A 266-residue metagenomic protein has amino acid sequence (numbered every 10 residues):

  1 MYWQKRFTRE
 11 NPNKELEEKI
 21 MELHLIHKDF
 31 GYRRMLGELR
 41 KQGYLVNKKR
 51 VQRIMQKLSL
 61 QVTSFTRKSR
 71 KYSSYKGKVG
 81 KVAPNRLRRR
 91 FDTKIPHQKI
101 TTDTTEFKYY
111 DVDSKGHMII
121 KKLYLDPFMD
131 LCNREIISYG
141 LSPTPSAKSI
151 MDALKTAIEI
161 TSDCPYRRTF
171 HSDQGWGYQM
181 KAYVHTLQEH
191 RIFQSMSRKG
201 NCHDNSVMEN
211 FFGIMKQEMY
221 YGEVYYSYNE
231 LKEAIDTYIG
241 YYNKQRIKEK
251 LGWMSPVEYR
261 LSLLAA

Functional and structural regions predicted by a protein language model:
M1, I20, M35, V51 (+11 more regions): Mobile genetic element proteins and their domesticated derivatives, centered on retroelements and DNA transposons
M1-I95, N201, V257-L263: Basic, flexible linker segments flanking DNA-binding modules in nucleic acid-interacting mobile-element proteins
Y2, N133-Y139, Q194-S197, Y221-G222: Short small-residue beta-strand/loop micro-motif enriched in glycine and branched aliphatics
N11, S74, S172-Q174, M180-K181 (+3 more regions): RNase H-like two-metal-ion nuclease catalytic core shared by retroviral integrases and related mobile-element nucleases
S64-S69, F170-Q174, Q188-V207, E223-Y226: RNase H-like polynucleotidyl transferase catalytic core
R89-I137, P143-T144: An active-site-proximal beta-strand-loop segment
K121-K122, G140-D163: Active-site beta-loop-alpha junctions of metal-dependent nucleic acid enzymes, especially the RNase H-like/DDE
Q188, I214-A266: C-terminal domain-tail junction helix/linker
